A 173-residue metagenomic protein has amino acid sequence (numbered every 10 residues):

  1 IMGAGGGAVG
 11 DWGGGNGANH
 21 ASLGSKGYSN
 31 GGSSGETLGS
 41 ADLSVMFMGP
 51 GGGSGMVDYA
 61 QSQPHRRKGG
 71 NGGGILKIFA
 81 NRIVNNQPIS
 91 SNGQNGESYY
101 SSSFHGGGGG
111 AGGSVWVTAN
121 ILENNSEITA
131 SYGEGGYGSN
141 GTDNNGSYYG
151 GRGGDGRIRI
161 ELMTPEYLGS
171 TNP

Functional and structural regions predicted by a protein language model:
I1-W116, N120, T129-R159: Glycine-centric low-complexity/flexibility signal
R82, I121-E123, M163-L168: Acidic glycine-/aspartate-rich tracts in secreted/extracellular proteins
Q87, S126-E127, G169-P173: Small-residue (G/S/T/A) turn/hinge positions that recur once per unit in extracellular repeat modules
